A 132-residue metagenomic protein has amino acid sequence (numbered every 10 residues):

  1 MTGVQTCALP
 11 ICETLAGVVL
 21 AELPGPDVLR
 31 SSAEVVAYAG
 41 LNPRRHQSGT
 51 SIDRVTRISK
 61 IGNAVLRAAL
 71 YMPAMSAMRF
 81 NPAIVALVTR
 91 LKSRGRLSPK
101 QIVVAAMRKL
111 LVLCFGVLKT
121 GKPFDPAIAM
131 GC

Functional and structural regions predicted by a protein language model:
T2-L9: Short, small-residue-biased leader/transition segments that mark boundaries at the very start of proteins
T6, S32, M107: ATP/adenylate-binding site constellation spanning eukaryotic-like Ser/Thr protein kinases, ABC-transporter
E13-P99: Phosphate-backbone recognition surface of nucleic-acid-processing proteins
T50-R54, V88-C132: Low-complexity, acidic/Ser/Thr- and charged residue-rich accessory regions of DNA metabolism proteins
